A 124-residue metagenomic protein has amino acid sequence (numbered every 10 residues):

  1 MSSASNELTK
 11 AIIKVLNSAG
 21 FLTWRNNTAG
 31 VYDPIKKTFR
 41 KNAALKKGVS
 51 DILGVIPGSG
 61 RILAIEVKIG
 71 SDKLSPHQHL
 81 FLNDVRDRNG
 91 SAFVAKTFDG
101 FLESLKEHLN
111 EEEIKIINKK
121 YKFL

Functional and structural regions predicted by a protein language model:
M1-L124: Catalytic phosphate/metal-binding cores of nucleic-acid and nucleotide-processing enzymes, i.e., regions that mediate
